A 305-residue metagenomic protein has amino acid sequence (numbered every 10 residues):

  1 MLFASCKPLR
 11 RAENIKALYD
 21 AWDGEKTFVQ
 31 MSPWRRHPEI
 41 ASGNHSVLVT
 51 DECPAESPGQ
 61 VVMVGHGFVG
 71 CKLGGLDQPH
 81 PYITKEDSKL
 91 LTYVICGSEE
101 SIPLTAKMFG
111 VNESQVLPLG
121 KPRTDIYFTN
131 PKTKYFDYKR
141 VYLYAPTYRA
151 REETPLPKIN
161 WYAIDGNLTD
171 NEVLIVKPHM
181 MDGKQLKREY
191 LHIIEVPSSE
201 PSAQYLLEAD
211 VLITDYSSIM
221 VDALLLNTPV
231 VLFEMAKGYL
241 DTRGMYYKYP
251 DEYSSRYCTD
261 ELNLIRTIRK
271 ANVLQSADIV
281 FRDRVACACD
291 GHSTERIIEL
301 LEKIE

Functional and structural regions predicted by a protein language model:
L2-F128: Active-site and donor-binding regions of nucleotide-sugar-utilizing enzymes
F3-A4, R10-W22, V116-K187, C258 (+1 more regions): Conserved catalytic-core segment of nucleotide-activated headgroup transferases in glycan assembly
P8-R11, W34, C53-A55, G67-G70 (+9 more regions): Short, solvent-exposed loop/turn segments at secondary-structure junctions
K26, S46, K89-V94, V173-L174 (+2 more regions): Short active-site oxyanion
R35-H45, M180-V221: Donor nucleotide-activated moiety binding/catalytic core segment of transferases that use nucleotide-activated donors
T50-V69, E200-R243: A donor-sugar binding/catalytic signature common to diverse glycosyltransferases and related nucleotide-sugar
N112-E113, R188, S218-V285: Catalytic binding pocket for nucleotide-activated donors in carbohydrate/polymer assembly enzymes
T267-L274, R296, L300-I304: C-terminal alpha-helix
